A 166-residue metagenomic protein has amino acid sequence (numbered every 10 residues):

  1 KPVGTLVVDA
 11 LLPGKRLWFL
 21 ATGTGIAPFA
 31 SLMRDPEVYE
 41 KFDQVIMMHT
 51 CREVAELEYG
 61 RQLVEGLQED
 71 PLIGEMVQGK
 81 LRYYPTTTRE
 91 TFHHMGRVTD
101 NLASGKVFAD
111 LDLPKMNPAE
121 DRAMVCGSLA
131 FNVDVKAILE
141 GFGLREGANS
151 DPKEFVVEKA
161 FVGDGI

Functional and structural regions predicted by a protein language model:
K1-W18, V156-I166: FAD-binding FR-type
G4-V7, R34, F108-L113: A generic local structural motif
V8-L11, V38, P114-M116: Glycine-rich helix-loop-beta junction characteristic of Rossmann-like nucleotide cofactor-binding loops
G14, V38-V45: Conserved S-adenosyl-L-methionine
L17-L20, M124: Conserved beta-strand elements of the Class I
T22-P28: Ser/Thr-glycine-rich phosphate-binding loops at phosphate-binding pockets of nucleotides, nucleotide cofactors
P28-V38: Histidine-anchored nucleotide/phosphate-binding helix
M48, E53-I166: Reductase modules of NAD(P)H-dependent flavoproteins
